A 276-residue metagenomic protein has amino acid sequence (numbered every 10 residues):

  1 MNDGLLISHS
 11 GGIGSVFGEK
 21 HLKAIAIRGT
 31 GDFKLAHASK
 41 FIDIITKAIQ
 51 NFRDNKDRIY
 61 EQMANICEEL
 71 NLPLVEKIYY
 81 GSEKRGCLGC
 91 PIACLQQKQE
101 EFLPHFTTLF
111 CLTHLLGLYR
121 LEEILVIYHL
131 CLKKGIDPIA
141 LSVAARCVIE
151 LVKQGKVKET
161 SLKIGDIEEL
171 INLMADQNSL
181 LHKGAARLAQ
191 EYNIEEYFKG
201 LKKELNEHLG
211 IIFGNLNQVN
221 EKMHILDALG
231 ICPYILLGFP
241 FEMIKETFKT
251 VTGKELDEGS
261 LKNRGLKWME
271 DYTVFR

Functional and structural regions predicted by a protein language model:
M1-I13, F17-R276: Extended C-terminal regions of large enzymes
